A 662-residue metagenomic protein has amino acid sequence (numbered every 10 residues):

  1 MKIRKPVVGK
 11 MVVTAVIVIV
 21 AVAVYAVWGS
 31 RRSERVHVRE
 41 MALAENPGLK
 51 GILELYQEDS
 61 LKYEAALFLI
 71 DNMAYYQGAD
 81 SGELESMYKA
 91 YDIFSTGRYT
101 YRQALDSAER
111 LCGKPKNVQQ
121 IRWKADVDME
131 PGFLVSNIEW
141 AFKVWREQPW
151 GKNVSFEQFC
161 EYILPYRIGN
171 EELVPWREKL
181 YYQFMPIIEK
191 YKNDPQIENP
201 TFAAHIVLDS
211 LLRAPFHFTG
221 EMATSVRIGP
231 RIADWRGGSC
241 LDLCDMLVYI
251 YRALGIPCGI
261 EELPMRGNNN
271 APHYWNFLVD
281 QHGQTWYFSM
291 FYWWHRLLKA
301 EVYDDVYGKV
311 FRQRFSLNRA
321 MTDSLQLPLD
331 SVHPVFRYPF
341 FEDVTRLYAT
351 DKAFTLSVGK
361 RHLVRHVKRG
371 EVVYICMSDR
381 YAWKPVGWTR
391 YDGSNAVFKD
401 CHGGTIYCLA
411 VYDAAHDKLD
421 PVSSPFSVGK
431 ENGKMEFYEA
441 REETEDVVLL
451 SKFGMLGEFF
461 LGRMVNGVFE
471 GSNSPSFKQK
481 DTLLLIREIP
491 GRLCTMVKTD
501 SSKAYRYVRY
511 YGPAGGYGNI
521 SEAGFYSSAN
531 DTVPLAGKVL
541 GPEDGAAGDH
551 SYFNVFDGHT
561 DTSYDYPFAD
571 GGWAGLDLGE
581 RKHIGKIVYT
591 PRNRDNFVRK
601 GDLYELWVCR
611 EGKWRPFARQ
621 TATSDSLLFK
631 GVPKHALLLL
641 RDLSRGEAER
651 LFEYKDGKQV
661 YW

Functional and structural regions predicted by a protein language model:
S30-L43, Y56, K190-V207, L211 (+2 more regions): Hydrophobic/aromatic-rich core segments of domains that either
R35, E40, E58-W235: Secondary-structure boundary elements
V335-L347, P421-V448, Q659-W662: Extracellular beta-sheet/turn segments enriched in Thr/Pro/Gly and aliphatic residues
D343-R346, T355-R369, M455-L461, N593: Structural motif
R369-W388, F469-K480, L484-L485, R594 (+3 more regions): Short amphipathic beta-strand segments in non-cytosolic proteins
R380-N395, A618-A622: Short, acidic Ser/Thr/Gly-rich low-complexity loop/linker segments typical of extracellular and cell-surface proteins
S394-C408, Y412-H416, S502, G631-K634: Short Pro-Gly-centered beta-turn/loop motif in secreted/extracellular proteins
A440-T495, T499-A504, G515-K586, T590-K600 (+1 more regions): Disordered, acidic Ser/Thr/Pro-rich linker "stalks" and the adjacent N-terminal cap of the next globular domain
